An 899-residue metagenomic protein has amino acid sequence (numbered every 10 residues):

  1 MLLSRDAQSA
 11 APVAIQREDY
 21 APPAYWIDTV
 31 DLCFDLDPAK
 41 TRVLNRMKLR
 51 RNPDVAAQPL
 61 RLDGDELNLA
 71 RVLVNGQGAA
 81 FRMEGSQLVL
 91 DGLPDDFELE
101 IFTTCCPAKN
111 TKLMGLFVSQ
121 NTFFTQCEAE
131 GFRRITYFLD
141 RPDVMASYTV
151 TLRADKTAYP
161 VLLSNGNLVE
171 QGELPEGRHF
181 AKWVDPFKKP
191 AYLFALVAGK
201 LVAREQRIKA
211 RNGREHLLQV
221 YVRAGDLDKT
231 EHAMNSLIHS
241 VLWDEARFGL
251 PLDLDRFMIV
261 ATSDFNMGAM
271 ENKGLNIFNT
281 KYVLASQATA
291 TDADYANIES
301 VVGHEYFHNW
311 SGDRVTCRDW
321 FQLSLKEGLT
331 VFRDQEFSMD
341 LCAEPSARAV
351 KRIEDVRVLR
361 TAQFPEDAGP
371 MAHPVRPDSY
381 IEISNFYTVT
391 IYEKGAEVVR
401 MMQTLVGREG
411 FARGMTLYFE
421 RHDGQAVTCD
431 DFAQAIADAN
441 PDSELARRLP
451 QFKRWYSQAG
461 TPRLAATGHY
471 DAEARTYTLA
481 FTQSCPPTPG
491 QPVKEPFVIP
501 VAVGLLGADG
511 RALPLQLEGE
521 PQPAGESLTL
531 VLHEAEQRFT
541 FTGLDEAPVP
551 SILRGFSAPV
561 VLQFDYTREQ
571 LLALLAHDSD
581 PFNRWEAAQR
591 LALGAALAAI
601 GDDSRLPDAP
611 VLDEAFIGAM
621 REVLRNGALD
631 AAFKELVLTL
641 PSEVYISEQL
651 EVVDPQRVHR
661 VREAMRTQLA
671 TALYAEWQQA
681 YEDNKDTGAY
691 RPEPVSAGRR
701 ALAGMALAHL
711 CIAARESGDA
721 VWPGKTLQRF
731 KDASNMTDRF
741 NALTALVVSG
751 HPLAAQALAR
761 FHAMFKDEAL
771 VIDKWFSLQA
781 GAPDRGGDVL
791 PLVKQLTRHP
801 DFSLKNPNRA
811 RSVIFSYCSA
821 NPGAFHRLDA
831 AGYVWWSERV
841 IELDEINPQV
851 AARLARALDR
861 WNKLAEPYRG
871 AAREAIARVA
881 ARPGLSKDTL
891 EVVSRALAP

Functional and structural regions predicted by a protein language model:
M1-R42, F117-Q126, R133, F138 (+2 more regions): N-terminal, polar/Ser/Thr-rich
L44-E66, Y137-D140, A146-D155, D430 (+2 more regions): Surface-exposed beta-strand/loop patches in extracellular or lumenal glycoproteins
N52-S119, D140, P175-G177, V531-P548: A surface-exposed beta-strand-loop module
D54, N68-N75, F194, E444-P450 (+5 more regions): Beta-strand-rich binding/interaction modules
F102-E205, P581-R584: Extended, low-hydrophobicity, Ser/Thr/Pro/Gly-biased non-transmembrane segments
C105-K112, P486-P487, F556-L562: Short acidic/polar inter-strand loop motif in beta-rich domains
W183, R211-G468, T478-L479: Hydrophobic alpha-helical and helix-loop surface patches within well-folded domains that function as non-catalytic
T361, T542-P899: Long, ordered, helix-rich scaffold segments
